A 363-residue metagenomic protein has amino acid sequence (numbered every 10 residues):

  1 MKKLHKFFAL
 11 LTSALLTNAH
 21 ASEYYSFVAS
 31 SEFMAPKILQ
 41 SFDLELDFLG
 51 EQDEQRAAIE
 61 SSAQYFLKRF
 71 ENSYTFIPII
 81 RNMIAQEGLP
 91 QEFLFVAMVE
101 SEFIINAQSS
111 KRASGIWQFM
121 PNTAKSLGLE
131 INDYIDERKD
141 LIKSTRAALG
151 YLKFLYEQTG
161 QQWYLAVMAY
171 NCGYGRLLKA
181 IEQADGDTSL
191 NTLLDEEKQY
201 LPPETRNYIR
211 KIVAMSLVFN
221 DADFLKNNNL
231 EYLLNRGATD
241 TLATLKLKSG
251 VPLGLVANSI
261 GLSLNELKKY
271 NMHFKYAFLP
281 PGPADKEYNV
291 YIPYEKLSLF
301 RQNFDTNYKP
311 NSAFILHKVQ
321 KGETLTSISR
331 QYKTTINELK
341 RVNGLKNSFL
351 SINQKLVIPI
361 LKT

Functional and structural regions predicted by a protein language model:
K3-L10: Sec-dependent signal peptide recognition, specifically the positively charged N-region followed immediately by
T12-H20: Hydrophobic h-region of N-terminal signal peptides that target proteins for export in Gram-negative bacteria
H20-G88, F93: An acidic, Gly/Ser/Thr/Pro-rich helix-cap/linker signature
R56-K68, F103-S110, Q118-Q161, L165 (+2 more regions): Substrate-binding clefts and substrate-entry loops adjacent to catalytic sites of polymer-processing enzymes acting on
L89-N106, A166-N171, K268-N271, L339-N343 (+1 more regions): Short, functionally critical alpha-helical segments immediately adjacent to catalytic or ligand/cofactor-binding
P203-L225, E295: Catalytic cores of secreted or luminal carbohydrate-active enzymes
Y232-L264, K309-K333, K346, S351-K355: Primarily a LysM-type cell-wall glycan-binding module
N271-T306, T335-T363: Extracellular LysM carbohydrate-binding repeats and other cell-envelope/extracellular binding modules
